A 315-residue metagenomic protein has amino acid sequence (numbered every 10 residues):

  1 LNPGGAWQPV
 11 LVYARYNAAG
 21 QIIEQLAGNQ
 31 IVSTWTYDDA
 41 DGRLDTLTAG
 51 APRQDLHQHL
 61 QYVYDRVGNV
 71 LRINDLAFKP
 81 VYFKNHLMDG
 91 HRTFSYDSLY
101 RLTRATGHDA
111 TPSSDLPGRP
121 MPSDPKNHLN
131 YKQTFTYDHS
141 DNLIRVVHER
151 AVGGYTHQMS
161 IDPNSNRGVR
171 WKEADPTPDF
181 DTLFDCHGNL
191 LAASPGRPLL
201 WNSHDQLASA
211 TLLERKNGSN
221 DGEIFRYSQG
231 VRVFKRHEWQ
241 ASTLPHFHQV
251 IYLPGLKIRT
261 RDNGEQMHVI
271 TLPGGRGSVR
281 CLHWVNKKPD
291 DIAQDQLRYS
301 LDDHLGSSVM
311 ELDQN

Functional and structural regions predicted by a protein language model:
L1-G4, Q25, T46-L47, V70-I73 (+8 more regions): Beta-strand-dense domains in secreted/periplasmic systems and polymorphic toxin scaffolds
L1-N2, L102-P117, N189-G222, R226: Surface-exposed extracellular loop regions of Gram-negative outer-membrane beta-barrel proteins
N2-G5, Q30-I31, A51-R53, F78-K79 (+7 more regions): A short acidic/small-residue loop/turn micro-motif
Q8-V10, N29-V32, L56-Q58, M88-G90 (+8 more regions): Short, small/polar residue-rich loop motifs at catalytic or cofactor-binding pockets
Q21, R43, N69, R101 (+5 more regions): Conserved Rossmann-like nucleotide-cofactor binding loop
G42-R43, V63-A77, S160-R197, P245-Q314: Short, ordered secondary-structure scaffold segments
L76-L87, R119-P122: Short, conserved, GDST-rich strand-edge loop motifs in beta-rich repeat architectures
G90-L99: Beta-propeller blade signature
